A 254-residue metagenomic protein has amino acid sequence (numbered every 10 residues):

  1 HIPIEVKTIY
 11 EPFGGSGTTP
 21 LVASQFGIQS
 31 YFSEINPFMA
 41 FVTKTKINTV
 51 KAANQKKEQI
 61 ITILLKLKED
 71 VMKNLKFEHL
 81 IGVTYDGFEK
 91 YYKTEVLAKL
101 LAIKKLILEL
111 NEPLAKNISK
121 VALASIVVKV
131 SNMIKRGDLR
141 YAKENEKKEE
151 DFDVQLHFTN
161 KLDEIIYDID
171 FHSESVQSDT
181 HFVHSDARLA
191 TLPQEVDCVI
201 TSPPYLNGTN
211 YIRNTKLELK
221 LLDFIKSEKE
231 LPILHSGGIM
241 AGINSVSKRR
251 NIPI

Functional and structural regions predicted by a protein language model:
H1-E11, T18-T201, Y205-I254: Class I S-adenosyl-L-methionine-dependent methyltransferase catalytic core
